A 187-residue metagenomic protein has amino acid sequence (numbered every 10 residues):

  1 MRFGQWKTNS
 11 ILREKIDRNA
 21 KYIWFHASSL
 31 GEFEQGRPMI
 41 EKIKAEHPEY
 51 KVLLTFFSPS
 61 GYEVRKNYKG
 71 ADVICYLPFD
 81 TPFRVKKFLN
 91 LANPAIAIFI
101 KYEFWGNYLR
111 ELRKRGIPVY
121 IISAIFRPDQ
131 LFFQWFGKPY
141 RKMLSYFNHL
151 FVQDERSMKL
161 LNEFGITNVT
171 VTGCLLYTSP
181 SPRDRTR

Functional and structural regions predicted by a protein language model:
M1-R13: Positively charged, low-complexity intrinsically disordered leader regions
R18-I23: Charged active-site motifs of nucleotide-sugar-dependent glycosyltransferases
H26-S29, A124: Short glycine-centered, acidic/aromatic-flanked micro-motifs in structured strand/loop junctions that mark active-site
G31-I96, I100-Y108: Membrane-embedded segments
D72-R84, A95-L176: Active-site-proximal region of nucleotide-activated glycan assembly enzymes, centered on histidine/acidic-rich loops
Y177-T186: Conserved small/polar residues in nucleotide/adenosyl-binding loops
